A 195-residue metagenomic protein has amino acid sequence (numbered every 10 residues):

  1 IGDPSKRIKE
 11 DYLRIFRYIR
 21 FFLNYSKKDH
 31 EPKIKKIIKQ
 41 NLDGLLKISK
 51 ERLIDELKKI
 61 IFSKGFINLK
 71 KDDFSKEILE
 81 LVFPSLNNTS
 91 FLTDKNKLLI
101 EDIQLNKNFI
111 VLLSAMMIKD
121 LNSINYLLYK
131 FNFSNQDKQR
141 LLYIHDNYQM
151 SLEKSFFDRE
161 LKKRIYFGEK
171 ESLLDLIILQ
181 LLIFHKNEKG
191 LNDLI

Functional and structural regions predicted by a protein language model:
I1-N132: Glycine- and charge-enriched loop/helix tracts that form the active or gating conduit in phosphate/cation-handling
D72, S85-I195: C-terminal subdomains that position terminal phosphate/3'-OH groups for nucleotidyl transfer/ligation, primarily on
